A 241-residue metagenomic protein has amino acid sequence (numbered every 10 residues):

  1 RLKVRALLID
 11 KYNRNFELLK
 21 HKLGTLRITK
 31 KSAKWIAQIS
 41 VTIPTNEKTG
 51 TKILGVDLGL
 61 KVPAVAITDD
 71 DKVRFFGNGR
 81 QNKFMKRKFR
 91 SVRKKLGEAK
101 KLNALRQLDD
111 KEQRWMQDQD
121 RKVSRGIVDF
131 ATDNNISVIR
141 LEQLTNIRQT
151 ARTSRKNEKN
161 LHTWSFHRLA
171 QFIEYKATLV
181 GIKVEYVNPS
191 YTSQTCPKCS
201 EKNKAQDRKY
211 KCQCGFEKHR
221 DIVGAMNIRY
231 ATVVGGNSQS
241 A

Functional and structural regions predicted by a protein language model:
R1-K159, A170, E174-A241: Metal-dependent phosphodiester-processing active-site neighborhood
H167: Basic, amphipathic alpha-helical segments enriched in Lys/Arg and hydrophobic/aromatic residues
